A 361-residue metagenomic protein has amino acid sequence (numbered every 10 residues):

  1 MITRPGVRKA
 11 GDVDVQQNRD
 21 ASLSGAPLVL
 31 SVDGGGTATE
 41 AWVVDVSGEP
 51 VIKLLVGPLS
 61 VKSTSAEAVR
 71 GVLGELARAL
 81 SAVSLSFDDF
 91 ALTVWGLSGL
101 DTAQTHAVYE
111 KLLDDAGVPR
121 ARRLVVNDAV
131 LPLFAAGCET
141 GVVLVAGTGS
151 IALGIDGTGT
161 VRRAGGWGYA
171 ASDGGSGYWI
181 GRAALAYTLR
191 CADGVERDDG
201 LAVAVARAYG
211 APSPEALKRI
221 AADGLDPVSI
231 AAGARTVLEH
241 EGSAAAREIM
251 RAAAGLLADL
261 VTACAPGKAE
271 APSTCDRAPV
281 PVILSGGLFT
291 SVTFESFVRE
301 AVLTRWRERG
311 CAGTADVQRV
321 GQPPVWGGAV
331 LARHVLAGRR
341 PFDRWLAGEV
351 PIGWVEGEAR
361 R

Functional and structural regions predicted by a protein language model:
I2-D89, A136-G141, L185-R361: ATP-binding/phosphotransfer module of carbohydrate and carboxylate kinases, centering on a glycine-rich
A38, L92, G149: Broad gene-expression machinery/nucleic-acid interaction feature
L85-L92, Y109-D114: A short glycine/small-residue-enriched secondary-structure motif
V94-L100, A146-T148, A278-T290: Glycine-rich beta-strand-to-loop/alpha-helix junction loops that act as flexible
L100-D198, V355-R361: Phosphate-binding/catalytic loop of phosphoryl-transfer enzymes
